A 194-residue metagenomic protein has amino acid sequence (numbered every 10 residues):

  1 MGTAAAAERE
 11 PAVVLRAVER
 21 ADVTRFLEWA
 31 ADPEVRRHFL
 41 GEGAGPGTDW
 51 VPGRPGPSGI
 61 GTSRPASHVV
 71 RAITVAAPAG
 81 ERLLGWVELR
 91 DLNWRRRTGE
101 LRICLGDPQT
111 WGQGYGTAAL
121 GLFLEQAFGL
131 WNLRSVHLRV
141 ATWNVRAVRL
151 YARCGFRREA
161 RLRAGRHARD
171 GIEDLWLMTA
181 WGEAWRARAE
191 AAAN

Functional and structural regions predicted by a protein language model:
M1-Q109, I172-E173, L177-N194: GNAT-family acyltransferases
V14, R25, E100, A118 (+3 more regions): Amphipathic alpha-helical recognition patches that constitute DNA-binding helices
V18, Q126-F128, F156: Conserved hydrophobic/aromatic "anchor" residues that stabilize well-ordered secondary structure elements
G106, G112-Q126, V148-R153: Conserved acetyl-CoA-binding loop-helix of GNAT-fold acetyltransferases
P108, L138-V148, G165-R169: Conserved beta-strand-loop-alpha-helix junction that forms the acyl-donor binding cleft
G129-R139: Conserved GNAT acetyl-CoA-binding A-motif
A152-L162: Conserved acetyl-CoA-binding loop of GNAT-fold acetyltransferases
R163-A164, L175: Short, Lys/Arg-enriched C-terminal cap helix and immediately downstream tail that follows
